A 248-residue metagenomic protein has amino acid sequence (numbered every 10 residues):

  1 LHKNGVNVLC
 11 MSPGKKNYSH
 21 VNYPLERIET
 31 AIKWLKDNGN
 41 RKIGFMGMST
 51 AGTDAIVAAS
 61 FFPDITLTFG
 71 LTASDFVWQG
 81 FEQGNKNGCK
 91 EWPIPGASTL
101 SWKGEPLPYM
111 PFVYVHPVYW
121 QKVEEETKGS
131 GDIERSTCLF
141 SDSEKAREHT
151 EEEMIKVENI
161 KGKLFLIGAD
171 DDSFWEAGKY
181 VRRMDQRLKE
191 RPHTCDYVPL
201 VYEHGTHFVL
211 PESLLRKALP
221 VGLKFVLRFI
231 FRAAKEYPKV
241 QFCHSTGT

Functional and structural regions predicted by a protein language model:
L1-M11: Short amphipathic alpha-helix adjacent to the substrate-entry channel of hydrolases
H2-K3, D37, S60, N159: Residues at the C-terminal ends
V8, T68, Y197-L200: Hydrophobic/aromatic anchor residues within beta-strands of the central parallel beta-sheet of Rossmann-like
M11-Y23: Glycine-rich "HGGG/HGxG" loop immediately N-terminal to the catalytic nucleophile of the alpha/beta-hydrolase
P24-I28, Y180-R183: Charged helix-capping and loop-helix junction motifs
T30-Q121, T137-E148, K179: Primarily recognizes the serine-hydrolase "nucleophile elbow" in alpha/beta-hydrolase and SGNH/GDSL folds
G104-G205: Serine-hydrolase catalytic core
V181-R182, Q186-T248: C-terminal catalytic histidine-bearing segment of alpha/beta-hydrolase fold enzymes
